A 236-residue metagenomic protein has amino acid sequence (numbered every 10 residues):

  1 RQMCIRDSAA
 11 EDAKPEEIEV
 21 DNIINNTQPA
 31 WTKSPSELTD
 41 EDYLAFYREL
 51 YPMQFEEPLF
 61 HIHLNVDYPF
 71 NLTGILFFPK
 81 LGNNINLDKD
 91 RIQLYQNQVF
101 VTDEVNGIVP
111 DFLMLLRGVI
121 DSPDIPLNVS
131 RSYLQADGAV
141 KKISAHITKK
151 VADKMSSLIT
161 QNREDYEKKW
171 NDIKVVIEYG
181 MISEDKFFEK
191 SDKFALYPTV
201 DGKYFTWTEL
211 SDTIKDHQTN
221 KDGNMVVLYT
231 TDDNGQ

Functional and structural regions predicted by a protein language model:
Q2, R6-Q236: Conserved GHKL (Bergerat-fold) ATPase module
